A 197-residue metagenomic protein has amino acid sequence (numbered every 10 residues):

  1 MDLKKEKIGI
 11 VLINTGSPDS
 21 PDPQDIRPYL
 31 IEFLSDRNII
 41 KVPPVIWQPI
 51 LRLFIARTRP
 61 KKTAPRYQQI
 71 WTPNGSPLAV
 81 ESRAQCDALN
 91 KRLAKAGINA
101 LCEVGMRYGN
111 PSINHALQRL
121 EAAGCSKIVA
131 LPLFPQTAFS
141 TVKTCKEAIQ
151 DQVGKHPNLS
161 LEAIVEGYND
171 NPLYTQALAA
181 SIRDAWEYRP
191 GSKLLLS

Functional and structural regions predicted by a protein language model:
M1-S197: Active-site-proximal alpha-helix that buttresses catalytic centers in soluble enzyme cores
